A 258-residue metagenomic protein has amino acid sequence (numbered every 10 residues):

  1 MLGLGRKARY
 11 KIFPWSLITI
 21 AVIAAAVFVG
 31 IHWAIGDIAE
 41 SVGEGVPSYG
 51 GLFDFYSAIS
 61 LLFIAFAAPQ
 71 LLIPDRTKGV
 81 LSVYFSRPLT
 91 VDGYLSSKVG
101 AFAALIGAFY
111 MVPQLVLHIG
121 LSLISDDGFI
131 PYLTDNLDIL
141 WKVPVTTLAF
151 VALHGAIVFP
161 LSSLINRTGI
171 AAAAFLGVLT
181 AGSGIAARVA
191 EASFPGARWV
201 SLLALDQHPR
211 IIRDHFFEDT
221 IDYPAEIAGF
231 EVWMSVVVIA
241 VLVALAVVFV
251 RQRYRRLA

Functional and structural regions predicted by a protein language model:
L2-I18: Membrane-interface helix starts
A21, F28, G51-D75: Long, hydrophobic alpha-helical segments
I35-G45, G169-Q252: Terminal transmembrane helical anchor/hairpin motif
E44-S57, S96-S97, A101-F159, S163 (+2 more regions): Secretory targeting signals
S57-L61, P74, T146-F150, I239-V243: Alpha-helical transmembrane segments of multi-pass membrane transport proteins
I64-A68, V116, A156-I157, L161 (+3 more regions): Hydrophobic/aromatic residues in alpha-helical transmembrane segments
L71-A104: Helix-loop-helix units of permease transmembrane domains in multi-pass membrane transporters, especially ABC
R253-A258: Short cytosolic juxtamembrane segments of multi-pass membrane proteins
